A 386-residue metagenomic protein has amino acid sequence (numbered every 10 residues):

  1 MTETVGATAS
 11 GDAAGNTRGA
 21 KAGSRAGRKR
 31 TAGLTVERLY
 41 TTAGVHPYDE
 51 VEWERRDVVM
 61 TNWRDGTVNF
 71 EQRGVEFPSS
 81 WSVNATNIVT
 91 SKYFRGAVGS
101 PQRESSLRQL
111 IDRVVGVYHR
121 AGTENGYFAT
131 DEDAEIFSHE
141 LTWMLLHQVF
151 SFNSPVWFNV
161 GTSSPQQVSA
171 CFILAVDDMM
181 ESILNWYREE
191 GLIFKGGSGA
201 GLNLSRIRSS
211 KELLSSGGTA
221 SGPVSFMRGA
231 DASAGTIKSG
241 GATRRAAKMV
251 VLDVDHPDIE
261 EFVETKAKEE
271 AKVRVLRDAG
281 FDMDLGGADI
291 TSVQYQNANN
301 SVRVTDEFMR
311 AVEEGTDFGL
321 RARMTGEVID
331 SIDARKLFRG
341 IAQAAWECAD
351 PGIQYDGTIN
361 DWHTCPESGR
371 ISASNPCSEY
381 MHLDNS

Functional and structural regions predicted by a protein language model:
M1-S386: Extended catalytic cores of very large enzyme megasubunits
